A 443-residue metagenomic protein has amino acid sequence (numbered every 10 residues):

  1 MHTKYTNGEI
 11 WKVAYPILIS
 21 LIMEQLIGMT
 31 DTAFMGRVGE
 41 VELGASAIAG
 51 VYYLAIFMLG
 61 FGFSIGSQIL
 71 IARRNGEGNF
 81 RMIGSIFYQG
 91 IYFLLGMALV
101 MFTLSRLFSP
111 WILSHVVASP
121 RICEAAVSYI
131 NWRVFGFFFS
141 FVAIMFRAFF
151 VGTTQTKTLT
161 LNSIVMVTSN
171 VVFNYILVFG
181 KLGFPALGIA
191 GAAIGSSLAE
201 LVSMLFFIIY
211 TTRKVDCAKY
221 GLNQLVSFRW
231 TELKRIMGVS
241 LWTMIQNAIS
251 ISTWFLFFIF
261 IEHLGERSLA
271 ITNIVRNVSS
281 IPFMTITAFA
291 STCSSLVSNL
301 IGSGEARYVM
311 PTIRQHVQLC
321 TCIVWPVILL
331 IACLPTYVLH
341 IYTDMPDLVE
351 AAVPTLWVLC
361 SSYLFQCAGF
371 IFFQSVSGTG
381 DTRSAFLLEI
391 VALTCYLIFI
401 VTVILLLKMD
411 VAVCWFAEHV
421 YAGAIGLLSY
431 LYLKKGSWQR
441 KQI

Functional and structural regions predicted by a protein language model:
M1-A14, I71-F138, F184-L241, V297-S362 (+1 more regions): Short alpha-helical transmembrane segments in multi-pass integral membrane proteins
H2-A33, R37-V38, L54-G66, L70 (+5 more regions): N-terminal transmembrane alpha-helices
K12-G28, W132, G136, M166 (+5 more regions): Transmembrane helical elements of multi-pass membrane transporters/channels
I17, L21, A33, I69 (+15 more regions): Transmembrane alpha-helix boundary and packing residues in multipass membrane permease domains and related
I22, L26-G44, L113-P120, I176-L187 (+3 more regions): Helix-terminus/linker motif at the lipid-water interface of multi-pass membrane proteins
E24, G28-D31, M35, F57-S64 (+17 more regions): Alpha-helical transmembrane segments and their lipid-water interface positions in multi-pass membrane proteins
L43-R106, S140-T154, T158-L159, F258 (+2 more regions): Small-residue-rich hydrophobic transmembrane alpha-helices
S64, Q68, R133-G152, L159-N170 (+5 more regions): Short runs within selected transmembrane alpha-helices of multi-pass transporters and secretion channels
